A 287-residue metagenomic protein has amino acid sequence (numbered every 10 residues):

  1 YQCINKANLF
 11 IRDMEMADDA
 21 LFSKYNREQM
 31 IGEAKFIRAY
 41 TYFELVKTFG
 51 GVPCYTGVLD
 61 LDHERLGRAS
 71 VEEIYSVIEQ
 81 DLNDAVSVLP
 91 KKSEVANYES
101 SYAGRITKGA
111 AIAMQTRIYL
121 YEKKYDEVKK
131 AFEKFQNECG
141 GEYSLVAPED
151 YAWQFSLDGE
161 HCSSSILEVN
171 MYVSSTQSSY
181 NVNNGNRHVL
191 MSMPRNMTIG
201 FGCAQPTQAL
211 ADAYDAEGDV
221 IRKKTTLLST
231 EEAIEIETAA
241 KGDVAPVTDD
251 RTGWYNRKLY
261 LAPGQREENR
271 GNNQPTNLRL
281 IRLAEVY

Functional and structural regions predicted by a protein language model:
Y1, Y75, N83-V88, R105-P246: An aromatic- and glycine-enriched ligand-binding surface/loop that stacks and positions planar moieties
Y1-F49, R65, A69-E73, L82 (+2 more regions): Conserved, well-structured interaction surfaces
S23, T56-H63, N97-S100: Short linear capping/connector segments at secondary-structure termini
Y25-G32, Y98-A110: A glycine-rich, coil/turn loop motif that links secondary-structure elements
V46-T48, P53, S93, Y121-K124: Short coil/turn linking the two alpha-helices of tandem helical-hairpin repeats
D62-E73, E99-I106: Alpha-helix capping and helix-loop boundary segments enriched in small/acidic/polar residues
Y102-A113, L278-V286: Amphipathic alpha-helical protein-interaction segments enriched in hydrophobic
I221, T225-Y287: C-terminal substrate/ligand-recognition segments
